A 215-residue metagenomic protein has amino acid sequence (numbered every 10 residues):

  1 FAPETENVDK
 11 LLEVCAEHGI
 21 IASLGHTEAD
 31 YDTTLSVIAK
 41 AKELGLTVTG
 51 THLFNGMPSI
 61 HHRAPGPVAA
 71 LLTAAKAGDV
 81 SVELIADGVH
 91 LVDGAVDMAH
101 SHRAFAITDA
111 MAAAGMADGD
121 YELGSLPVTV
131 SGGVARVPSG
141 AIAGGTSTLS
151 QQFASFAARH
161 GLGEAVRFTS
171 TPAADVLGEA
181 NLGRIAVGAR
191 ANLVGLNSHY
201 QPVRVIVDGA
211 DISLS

Functional and structural regions predicted by a protein language model:
F1-S23: Active-site gating/metal-coordination segments in enzymes
N7, S147, G178, D208-S213: Serine/threonine-rich low-complexity intrinsically disordered regions
L11, C15, H26-T27, T33-E164 (+3 more regions): Active-site-adjacent C-terminal substructures of enzyme catalytic domains
I21, S81, V194: Residue-level detector of anion-binding/catalytic polar loops
D118, D175, R184-S215: C-terminal cap of metal-dependent C-N hydrolases
